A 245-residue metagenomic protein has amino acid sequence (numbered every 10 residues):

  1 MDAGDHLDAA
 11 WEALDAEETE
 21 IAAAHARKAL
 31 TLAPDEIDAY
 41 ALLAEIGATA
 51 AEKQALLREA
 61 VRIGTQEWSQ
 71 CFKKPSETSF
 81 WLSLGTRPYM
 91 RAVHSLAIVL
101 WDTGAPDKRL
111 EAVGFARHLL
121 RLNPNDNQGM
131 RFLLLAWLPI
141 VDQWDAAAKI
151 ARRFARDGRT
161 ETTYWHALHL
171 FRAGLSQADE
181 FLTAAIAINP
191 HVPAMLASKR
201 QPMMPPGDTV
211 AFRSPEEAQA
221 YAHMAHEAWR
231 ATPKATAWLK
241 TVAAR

Functional and structural regions predicted by a protein language model:
D2-K28, H94-P106: Alpha-helical segment of the N-proximal tetratricopeptide repeat
G4, D8, L42, M90-R91 (+3 more regions): "A position-specific structural signal for the A-helix of alpha-solenoid helical repeats
A16, L43, G47-A50, T103-P106 (+2 more regions): Structural motif corresponding to the intra-repeat A-B loop/turn of tetratricopeptide repeats
I21-Q54, H118-L135: Short, charge-rich amphipathic alpha-helical segments embedded in non-transmembrane helical bundles/solenoids
A39, Q70, A92, G129-M130 (+2 more regions): TPR alpha-solenoid repeat register
A51-W68, V113, R117-P124, R152-T160 (+1 more regions): TPR/TPR-like (Sel1-like) alpha-helical repeat modules
V61-T86, A105, L119-N123: Flexible helix-coil transition and linker loops at the boundaries of alpha-helical arrays
H166-R245: Long, ordered, amphipathic alpha-helical scaffolds
